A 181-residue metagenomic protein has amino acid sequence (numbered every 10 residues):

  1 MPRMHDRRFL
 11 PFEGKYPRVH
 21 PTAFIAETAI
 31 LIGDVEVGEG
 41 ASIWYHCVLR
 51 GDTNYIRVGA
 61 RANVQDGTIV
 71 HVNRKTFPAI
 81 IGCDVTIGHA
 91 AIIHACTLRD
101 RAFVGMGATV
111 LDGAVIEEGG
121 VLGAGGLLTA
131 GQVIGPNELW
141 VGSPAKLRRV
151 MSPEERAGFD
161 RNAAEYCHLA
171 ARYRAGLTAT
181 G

Functional and structural regions predicted by a protein language model:
M1-R18, D52, V58-A60, D66-I69 (+3 more regions): Glycine-rich hexapeptide-repeat left-handed beta-helix
R3-I43: N-terminal segments that cap or nucleate solenoid repeat domains
T86: Short proline/glycine- and basic residue-enriched helix-capping loop/turn segments at helix->loop/beta transitions
